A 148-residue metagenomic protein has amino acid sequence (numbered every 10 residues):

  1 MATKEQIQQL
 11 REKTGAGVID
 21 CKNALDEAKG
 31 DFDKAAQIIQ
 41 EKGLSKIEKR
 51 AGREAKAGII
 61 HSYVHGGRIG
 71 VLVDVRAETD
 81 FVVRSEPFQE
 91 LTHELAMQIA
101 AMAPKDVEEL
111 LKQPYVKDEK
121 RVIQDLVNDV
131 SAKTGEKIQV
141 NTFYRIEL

Functional and structural regions predicted by a protein language model:
A2-L148: N-terminal assembly/interaction segments in proteins that build large macromolecular machines
